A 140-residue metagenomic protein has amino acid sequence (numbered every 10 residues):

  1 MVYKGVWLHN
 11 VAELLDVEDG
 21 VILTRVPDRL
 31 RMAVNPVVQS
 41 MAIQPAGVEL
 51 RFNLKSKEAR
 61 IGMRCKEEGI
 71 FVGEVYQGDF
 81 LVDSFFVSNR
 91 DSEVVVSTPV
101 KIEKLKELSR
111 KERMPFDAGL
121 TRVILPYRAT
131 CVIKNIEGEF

Functional and structural regions predicted by a protein language model:
M1-F140: N-terminal secretory targeting modules
